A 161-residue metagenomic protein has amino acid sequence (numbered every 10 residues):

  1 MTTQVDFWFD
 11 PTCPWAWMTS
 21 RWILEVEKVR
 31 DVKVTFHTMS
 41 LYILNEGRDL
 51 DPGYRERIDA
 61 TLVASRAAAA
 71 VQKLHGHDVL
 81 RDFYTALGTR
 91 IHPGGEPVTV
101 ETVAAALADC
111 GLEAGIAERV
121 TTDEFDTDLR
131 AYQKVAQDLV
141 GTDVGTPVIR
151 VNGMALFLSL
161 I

Functional and structural regions predicted by a protein language model:
M1-I23: Local sequence-structure signature of Cys/Sec-based thiol-disulfide redox active-site neighborhoods
W8-D10, R90, T121: Short strand-loop junctions, especially beta-strand C-caps/beta-turns that link beta-sheets to coils or alpha-helices
W17-V103: Structural alpha/beta surface segment adjacent to cysteine/selenocysteine redox centers across thiol/disulfide enzymes
W22-V26, V100-I161: C-terminal cap of thioredoxin/glutaredoxin-like
